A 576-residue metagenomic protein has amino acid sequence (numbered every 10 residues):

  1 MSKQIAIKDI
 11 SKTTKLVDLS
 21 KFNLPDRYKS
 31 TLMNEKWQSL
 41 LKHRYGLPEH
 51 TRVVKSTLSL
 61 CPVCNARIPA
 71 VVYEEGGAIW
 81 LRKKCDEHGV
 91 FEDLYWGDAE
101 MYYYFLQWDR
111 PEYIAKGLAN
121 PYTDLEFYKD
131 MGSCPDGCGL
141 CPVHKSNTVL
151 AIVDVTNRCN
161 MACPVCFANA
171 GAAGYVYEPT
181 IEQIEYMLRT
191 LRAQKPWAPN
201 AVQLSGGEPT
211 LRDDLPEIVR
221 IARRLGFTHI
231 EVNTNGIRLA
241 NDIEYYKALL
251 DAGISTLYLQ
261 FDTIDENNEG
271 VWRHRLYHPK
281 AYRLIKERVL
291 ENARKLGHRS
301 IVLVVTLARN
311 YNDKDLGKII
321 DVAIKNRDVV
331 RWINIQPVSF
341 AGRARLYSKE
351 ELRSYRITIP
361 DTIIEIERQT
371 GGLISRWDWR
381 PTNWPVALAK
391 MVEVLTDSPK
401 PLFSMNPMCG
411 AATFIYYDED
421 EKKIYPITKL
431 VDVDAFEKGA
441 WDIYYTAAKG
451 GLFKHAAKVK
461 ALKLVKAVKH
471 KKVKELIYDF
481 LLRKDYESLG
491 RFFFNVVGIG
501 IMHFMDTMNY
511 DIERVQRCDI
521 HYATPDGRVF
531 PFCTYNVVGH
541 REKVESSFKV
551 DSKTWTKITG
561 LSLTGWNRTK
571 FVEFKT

Functional and structural regions predicted by a protein language model:
M1-G132, D397-T576: Radical SAM enzyme core and accessory elements
Y73, G77-D98, L106-T234, R238-E244 (+1 more regions): Conserved alpha-helical substructure of the radical SAM core
N169-G174, I264-N267, F340: A short, flexible beta-alpha/helix-coil linker loop
A170-E178, V271-K280, K349-L352: Short glycine-enriched, charge-decorated loop/helix-capping segments at active-site entrances that position
E185-Q203, R212-P337: Radical SAM/AdoMet-radical enzyme domain recognition
N267-W272, N310-Y311, V330-D361, L373-T396 (+1 more regions): Flexible glycine/acidic-rich beta-alpha junction loops that bind and position SAM and/or redox cofactors in anaerobic
V302, W332-I335, D378, A523 (+1 more regions): A structural signal for short, well-ordered beta-strand segments and their strand-loop junctions that often border
Q369: Tryptophan-paired
